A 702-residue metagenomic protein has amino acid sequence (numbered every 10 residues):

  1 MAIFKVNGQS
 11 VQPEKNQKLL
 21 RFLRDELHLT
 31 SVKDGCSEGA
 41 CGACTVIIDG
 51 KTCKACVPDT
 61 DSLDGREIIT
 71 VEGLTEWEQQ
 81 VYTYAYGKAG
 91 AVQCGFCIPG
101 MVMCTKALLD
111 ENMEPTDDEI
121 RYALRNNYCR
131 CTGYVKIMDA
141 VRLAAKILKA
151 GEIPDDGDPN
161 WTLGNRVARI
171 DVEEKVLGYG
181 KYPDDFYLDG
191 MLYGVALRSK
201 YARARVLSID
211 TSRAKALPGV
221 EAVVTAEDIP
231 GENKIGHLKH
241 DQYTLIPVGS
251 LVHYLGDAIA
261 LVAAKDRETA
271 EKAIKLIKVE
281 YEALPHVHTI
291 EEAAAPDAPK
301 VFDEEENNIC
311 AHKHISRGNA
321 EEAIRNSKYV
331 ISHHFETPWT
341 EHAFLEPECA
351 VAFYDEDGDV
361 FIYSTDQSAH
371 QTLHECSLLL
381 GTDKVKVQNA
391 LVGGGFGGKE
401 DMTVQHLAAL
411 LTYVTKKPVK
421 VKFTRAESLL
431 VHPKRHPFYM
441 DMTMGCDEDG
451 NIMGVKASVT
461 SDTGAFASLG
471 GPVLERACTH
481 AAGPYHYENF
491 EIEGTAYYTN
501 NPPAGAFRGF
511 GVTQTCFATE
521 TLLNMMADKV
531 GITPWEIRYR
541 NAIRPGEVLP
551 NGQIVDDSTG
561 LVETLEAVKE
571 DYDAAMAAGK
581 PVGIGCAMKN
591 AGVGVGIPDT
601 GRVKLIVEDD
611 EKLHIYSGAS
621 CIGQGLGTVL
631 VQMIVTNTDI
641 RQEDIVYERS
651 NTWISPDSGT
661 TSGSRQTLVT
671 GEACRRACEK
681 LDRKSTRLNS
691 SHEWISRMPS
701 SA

Functional and structural regions predicted by a protein language model:
M1-D156, V595: Signature of N-terminal electron-transfer/Fe-S-associated modules in redox systems
G90, N165, D171-L177, L238 (+4 more regions): Glycine-rich loop/linker segments at domain edges
M101, D110, A196-A226, L261-E280 (+7 more regions): Alpha-helical support elements that line or immediately flank enzyme active sites and cofactor-binding pockets
L124-P183, L565-E570, A574-A578, K604-L613 (+2 more regions): Intrinsic disorder at enzyme termini
N127-T132, K136, V224-D257, E292-A293 (+11 more regions): Short, surface-exposed loop/turn segments at secondary-structure boundaries that line and modulate
A145-C310, V330, V414: Flexible, low-hydrophobicity surface segments
D297-L378, A542-K612: Helix-loop-helix junctions that connect adjacent transmembrane helices in secondary transporters/permeases, recognized
L688-A702: Single conserved hydrophobic/aromatic residue that forms the stacking wall/gate of nucleotide- or nucleobase-binding
